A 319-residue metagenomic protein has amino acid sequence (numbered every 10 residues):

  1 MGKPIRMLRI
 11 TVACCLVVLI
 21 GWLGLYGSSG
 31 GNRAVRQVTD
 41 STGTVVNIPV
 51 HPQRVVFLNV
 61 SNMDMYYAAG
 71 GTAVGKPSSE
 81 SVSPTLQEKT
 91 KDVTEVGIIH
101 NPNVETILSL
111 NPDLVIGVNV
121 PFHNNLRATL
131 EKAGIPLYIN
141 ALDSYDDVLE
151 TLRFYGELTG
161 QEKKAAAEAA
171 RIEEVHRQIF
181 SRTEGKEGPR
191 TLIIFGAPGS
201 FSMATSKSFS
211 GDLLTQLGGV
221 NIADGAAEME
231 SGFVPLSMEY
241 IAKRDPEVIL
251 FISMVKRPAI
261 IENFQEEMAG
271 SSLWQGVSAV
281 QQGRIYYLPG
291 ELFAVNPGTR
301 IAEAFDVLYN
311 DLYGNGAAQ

Functional and structural regions predicted by a protein language model:
G2-S61, E162-I194, V307-Q319: Bacterial Sec-exported substrate-binding components of ABC uptake systems
S41-G43, T94-E105, E228-M238: Short helix-initiation/N-cap motifs at beta->coil->alpha
V46-I48, M63-A68, V82-L86, G199-T205 (+2 more regions): Short, solvent-exposed loop/turn elements at domain surfaces
P49-P52, N59-Y67, V104, L108 (+16 more regions): Extracytoplasmic/secreted envelope proteins and their assembly/folding machinery, especially bacterial periplasmic
R54, N59-L110, L114-V120, I222: A short, structured surface patch at a secondary-structure boundary
S81-P84, S210-G232: His/Asp/Glu-enriched short active-site or ligand-binding loop at hydrolase and phosphoryl-transfer sites
F122-L126, A141-F154, G188-D212, R257-A259: Extracytoplasmic ligand-binding site segments that recognize negatively charged/polar headgroups
E157, A166, F180, I252-Q319: Structured C-terminal subdomain patch of bacterial secreted/periplasmic proteins
